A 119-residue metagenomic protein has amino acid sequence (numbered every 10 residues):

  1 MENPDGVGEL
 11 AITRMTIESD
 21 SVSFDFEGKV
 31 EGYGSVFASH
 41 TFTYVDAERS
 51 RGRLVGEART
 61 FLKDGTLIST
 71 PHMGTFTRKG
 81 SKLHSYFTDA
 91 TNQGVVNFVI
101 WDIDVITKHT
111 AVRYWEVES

Functional and structural regions predicted by a protein language model:
M1-S119: Beta-strand-enriched cores of mature, soluble protein domains
